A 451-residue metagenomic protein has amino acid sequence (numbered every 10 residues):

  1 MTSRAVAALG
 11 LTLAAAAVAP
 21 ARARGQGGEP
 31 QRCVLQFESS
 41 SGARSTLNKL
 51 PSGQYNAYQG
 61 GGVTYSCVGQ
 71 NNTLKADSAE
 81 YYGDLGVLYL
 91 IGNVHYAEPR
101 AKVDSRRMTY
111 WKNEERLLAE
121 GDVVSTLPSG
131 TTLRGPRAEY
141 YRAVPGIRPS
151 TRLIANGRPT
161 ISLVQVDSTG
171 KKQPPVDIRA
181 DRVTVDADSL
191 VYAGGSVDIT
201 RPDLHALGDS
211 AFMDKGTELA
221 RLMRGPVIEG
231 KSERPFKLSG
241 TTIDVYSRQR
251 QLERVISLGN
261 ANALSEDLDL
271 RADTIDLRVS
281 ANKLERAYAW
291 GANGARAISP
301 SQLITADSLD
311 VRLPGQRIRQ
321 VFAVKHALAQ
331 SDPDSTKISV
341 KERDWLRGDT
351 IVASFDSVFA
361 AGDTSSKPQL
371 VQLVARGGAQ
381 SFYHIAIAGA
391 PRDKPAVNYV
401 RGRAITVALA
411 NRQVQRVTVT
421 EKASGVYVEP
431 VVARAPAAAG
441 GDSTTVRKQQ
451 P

Functional and structural regions predicted by a protein language model:
M1-T2: N-terminal secretory signal peptides that target proteins for export/translocation
A7-A17: Bacterial N-terminal signal peptides
A23-P451: N-terminal amphipathic/hydrophobic interface segments
